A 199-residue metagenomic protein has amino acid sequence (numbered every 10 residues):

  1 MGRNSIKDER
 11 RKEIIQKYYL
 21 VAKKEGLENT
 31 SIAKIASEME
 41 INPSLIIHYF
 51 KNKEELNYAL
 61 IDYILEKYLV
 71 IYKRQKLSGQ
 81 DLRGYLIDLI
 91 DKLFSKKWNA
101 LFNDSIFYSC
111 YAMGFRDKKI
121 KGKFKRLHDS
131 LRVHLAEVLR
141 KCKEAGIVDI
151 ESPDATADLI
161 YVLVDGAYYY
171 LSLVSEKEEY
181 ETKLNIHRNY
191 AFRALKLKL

Functional and structural regions predicted by a protein language model:
M1-E9, L199: N-terminal intrinsically disordered/low-complexity leader segments
K7, R11-Y19: Short, leucine-enriched amphipathic alpha-helices that occur as contiguous helical runs
E13, V21-E55, A59: Helix-turn-helix
A59, K73-F102, T156-I160: Hydrophobic alpha-helical connector segments
D62-L69: Short, basic, alpha-helical segments at the C-terminal edge of helix-turn-helix-like DNA-binding modules
R74, N99-S105, K118-E144, A155 (+2 more regions): Amphipathic alpha-helical packing segments from all-alpha helical-bundle domains
D88-K92, R132-K141, L163, L173-L199: C-terminal peripheral helix-coil segments that are non-catalytic and often amphipathic
D91-W98, S105-R116, Y190-A194: Helix-loop "lid/cap" segments that line or gate small-molecule binding pockets
